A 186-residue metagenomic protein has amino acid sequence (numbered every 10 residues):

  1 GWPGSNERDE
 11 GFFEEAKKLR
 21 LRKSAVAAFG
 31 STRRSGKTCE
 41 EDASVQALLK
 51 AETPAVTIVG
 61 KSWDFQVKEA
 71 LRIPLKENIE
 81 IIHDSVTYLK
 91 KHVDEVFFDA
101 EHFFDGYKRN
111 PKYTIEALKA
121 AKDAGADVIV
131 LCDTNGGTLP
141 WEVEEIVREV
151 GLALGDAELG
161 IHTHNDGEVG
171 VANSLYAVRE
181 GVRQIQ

Functional and structural regions predicted by a protein language model:
S5-E7, F13-L21, R34-I161, E168 (+1 more regions): Alpha/beta enzyme core
R22-F29: A glycine-rich helix N-cap at a beta->alpha junction
Q186: Acidic/polar loop patches that form or flank catalytic/metal-binding clefts of enzymes that bind anionic ligands
